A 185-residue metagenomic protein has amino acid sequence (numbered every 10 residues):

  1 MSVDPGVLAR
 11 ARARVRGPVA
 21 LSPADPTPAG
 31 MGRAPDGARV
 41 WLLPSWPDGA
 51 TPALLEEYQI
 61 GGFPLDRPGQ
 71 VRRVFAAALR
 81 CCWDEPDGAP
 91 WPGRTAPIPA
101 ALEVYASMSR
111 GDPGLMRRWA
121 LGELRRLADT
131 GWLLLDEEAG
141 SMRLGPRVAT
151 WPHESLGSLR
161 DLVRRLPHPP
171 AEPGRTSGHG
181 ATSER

Functional and structural regions predicted by a protein language model:
M1-G61: Eukaryotic partner-binding/assembly regions in large regulatory complexes
G17-V19, G88-M108: Short acidic, hydrophobic short linear motifs in intrinsically disordered regions
P28-P35, L124-G140: A short, conserved structural fragment
R39-W46, T130-G157: Accessory beta->alpha helical hairpin/"wing" motif in late/C-terminal subdomains of nucleic-acid enzymes
T51-F63, R147-R185: Short, amphipathic alpha-helical interaction segments positioned at domain boundaries
L54-T95: Short alpha-helical segments that sit at the start of domains
C81-E85, V104-G111, T130: Amphipathic alpha-helical interaction surfaces
G111-D129: Short amphipathic alpha-helical interaction segments
